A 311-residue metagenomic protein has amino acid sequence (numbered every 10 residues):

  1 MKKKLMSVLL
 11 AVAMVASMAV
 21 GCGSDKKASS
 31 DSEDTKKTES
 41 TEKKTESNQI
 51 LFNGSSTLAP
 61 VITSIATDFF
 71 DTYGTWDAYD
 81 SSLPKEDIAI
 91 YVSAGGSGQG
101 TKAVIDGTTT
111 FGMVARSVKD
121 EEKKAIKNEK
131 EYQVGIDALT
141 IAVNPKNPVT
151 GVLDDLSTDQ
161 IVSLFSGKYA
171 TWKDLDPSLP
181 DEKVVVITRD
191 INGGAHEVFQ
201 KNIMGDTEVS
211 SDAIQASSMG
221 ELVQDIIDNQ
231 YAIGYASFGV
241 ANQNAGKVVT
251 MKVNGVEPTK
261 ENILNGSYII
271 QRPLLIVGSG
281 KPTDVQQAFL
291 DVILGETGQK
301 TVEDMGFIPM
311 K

Functional and structural regions predicted by a protein language model:
M1-L10: Positively charged n-region of N-terminal signal peptides that target proteins for export
V12-A16: Alpha-helical transmembrane segments
S17-G21: C-terminal motif of bacterial Sec signal peptides marking the signal peptidase cleavage site
G23-A125, E129-K311: Exported/periplasmic ABC-transporter solute-binding proteins
